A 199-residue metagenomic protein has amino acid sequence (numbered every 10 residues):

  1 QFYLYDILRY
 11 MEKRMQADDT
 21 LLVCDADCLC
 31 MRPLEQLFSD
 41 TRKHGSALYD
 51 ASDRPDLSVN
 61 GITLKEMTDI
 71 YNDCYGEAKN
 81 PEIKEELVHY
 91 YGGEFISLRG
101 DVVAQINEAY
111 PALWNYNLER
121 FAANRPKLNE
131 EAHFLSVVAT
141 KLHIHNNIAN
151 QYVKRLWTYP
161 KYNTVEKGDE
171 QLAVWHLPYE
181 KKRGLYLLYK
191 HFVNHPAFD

Functional and structural regions predicted by a protein language model:
Q1-D199: Glycosyltransferase catalytic domains, chiefly GT-A lineage
